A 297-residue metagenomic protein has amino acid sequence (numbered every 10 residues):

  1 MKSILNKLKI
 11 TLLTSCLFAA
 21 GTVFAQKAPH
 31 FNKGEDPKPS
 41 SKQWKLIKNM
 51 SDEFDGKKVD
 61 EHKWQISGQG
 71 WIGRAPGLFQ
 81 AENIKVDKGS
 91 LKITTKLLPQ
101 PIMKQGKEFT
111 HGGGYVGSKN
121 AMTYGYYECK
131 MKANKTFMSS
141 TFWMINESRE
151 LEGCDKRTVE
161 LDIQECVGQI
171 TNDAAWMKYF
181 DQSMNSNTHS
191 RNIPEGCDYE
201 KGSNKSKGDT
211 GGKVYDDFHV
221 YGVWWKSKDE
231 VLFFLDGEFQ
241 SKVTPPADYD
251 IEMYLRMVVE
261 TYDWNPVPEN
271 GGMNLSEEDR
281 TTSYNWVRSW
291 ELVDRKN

Functional and structural regions predicted by a protein language model:
M1-K27: Bacterial Sec-dependent N-terminal signal peptides
Q26-N297: GH16 jelly-roll
